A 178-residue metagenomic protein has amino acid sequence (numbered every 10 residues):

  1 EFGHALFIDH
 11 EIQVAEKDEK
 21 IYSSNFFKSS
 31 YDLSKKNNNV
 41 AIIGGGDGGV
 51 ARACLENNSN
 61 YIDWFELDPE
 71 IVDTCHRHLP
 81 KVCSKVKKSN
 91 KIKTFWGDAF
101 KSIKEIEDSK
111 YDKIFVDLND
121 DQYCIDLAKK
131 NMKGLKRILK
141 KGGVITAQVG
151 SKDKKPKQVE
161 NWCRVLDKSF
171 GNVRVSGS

Functional and structural regions predicted by a protein language model:
E1-D9: Non-catalytic substrate-recognition/targeting regions of SAM-dependent transferases
G3, K17-C163, D167-S169: The AdoMet/dcAdoMet-binding core of the Class I SAM-like
H10-E16: A glycine-/small-polar-enriched, mobile loop at the entrance of the PLP active site in fold-type I
F170-S178: Conserved S-adenosyl-L-methionine
